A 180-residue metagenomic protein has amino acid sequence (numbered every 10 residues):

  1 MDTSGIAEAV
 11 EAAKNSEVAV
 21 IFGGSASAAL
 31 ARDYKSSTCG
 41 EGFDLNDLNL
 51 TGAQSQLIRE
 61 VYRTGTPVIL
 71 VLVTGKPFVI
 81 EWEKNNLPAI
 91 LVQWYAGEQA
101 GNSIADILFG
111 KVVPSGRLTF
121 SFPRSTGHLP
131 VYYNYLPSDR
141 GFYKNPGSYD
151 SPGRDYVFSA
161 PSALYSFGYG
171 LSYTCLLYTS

Functional and structural regions predicted by a protein language model:
M1-S180: C-terminal non-catalytic regions of proteins with extracellular/luminal or membrane-system context
